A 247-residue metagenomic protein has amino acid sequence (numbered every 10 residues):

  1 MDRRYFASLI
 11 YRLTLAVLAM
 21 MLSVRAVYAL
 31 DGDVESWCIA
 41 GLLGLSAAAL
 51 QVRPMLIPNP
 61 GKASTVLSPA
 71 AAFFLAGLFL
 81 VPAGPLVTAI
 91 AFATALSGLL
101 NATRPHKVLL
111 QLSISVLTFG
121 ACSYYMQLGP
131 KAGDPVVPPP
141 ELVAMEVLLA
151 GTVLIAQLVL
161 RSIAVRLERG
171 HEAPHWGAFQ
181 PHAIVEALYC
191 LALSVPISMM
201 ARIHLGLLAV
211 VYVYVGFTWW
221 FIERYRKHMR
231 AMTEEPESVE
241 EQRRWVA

Functional and structural regions predicted by a protein language model:
M1-L80, G84-E240: Membrane-embedded alpha-helical hairpins and interfacial helices in multi-pass inner-membrane proteins
E241-A247: PAS/LOV and related PAS-like sensory modules
